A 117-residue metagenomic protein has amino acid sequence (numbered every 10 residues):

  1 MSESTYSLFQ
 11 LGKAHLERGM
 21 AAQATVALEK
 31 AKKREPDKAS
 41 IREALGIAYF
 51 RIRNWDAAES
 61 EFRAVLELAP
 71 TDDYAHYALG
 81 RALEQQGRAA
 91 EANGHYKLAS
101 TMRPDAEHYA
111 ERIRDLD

Functional and structural regions predicted by a protein language model:
S2-R34: Alpha-helical segment of the N-proximal tetratricopeptide repeat
R18-K30, I52-A64, Q86-L98: Structural signature of tandem alpha-helical TPR/SEL1-like repeats, specifically the intra-repeat loop/turn
R34, L68, Q85, T101-M102: Structural marker of alpha-solenoid helical repeat scaffolds
